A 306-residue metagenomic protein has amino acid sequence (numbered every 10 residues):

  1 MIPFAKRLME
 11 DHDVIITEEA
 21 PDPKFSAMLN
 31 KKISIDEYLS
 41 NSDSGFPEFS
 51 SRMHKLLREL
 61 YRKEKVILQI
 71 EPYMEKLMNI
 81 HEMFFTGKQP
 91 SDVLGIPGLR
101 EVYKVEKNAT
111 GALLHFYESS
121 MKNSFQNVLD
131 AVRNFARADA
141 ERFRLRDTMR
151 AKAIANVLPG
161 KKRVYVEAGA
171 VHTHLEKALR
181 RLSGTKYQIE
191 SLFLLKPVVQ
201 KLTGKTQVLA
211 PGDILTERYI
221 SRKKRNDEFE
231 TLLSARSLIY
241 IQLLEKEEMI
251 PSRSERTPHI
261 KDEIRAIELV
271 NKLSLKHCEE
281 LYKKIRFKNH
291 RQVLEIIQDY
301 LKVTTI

Functional and structural regions predicted by a protein language model:
M1-I306: Compositional signal for N-terminal targeting/processing segments
